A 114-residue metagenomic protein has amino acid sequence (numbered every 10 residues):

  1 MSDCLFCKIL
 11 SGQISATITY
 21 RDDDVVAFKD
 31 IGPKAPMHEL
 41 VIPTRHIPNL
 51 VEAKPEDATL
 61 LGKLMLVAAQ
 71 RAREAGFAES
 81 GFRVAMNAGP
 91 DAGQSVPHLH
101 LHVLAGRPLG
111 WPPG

Functional and structural regions predicted by a protein language model:
M1-G114: HIT superfamily nucleotide-processing domains
